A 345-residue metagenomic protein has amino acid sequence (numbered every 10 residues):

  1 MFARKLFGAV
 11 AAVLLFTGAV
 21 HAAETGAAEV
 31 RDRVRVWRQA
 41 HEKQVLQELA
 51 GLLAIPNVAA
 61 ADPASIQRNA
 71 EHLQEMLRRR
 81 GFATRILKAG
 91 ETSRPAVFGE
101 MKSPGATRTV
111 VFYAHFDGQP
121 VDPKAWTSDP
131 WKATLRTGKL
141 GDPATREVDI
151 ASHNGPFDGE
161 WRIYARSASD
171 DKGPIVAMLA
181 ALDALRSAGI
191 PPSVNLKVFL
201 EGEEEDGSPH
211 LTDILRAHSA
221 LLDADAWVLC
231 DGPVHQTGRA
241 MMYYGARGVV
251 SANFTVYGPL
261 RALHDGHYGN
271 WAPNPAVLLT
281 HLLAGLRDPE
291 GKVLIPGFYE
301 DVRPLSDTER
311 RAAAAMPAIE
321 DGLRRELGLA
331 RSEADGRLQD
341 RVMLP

Functional and structural regions predicted by a protein language model:
M1-A3: N-terminal secretory signal peptides that target proteins for export/translocation
G8-G18: Bacterial N-terminal signal peptides
E24-A168, I175, S187-V194: Acidic/His- and Gly-rich active-site-bordering loop/insert found across diverse amide/peptide-bond hydrolases
K43, R78, S187-I190, S219-A220 (+2 more regions): Generic secondary-structure signature for well-ordered alpha-helical cores
N154-D158, N253-G266: The feature captures the short pre-catalytic strand/loop hairpin that immediately precedes and shapes the active-site
P156-G245: Acidic/histidine-rich catalytic neighborhood of metal-dependent amide-processing enzymes
H235, Y244, D265-P345: Acidic-enriched catalytic cores of C-N bond-cleaving enzymes acting on peptides and small amides
M241-Y257: Flexible glycine/proline-rich, aromatic-decorated loop/lid segments
